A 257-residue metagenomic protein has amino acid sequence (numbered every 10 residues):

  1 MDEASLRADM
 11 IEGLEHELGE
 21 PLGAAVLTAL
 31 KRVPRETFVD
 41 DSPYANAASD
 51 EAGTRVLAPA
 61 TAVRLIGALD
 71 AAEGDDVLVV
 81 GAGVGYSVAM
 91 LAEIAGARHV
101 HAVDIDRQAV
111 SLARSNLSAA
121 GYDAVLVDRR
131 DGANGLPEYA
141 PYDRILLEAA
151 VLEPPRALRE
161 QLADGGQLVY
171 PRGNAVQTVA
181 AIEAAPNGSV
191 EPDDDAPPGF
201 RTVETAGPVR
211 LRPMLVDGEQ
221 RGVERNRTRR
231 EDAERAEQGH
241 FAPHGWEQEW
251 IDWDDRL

Functional and structural regions predicted by a protein language model:
M1-D41: N-terminal auxiliary segments of SAM/dcSAM-dependent transferases
D2-A4, R172-L257: SAM/dcSAM-binding transferase cores
R7-E12, H16, V39-N46, R55-D75: Conserved alpha-helix/loop element of class I SAM-dependent methyltransferases that forms part of the SAM/SAH-binding
P21-L22, L57, A71, A97: Alpha-helical hairpin
Y44-G53, G165-Y170: Short, surface-exposed polybasic-and-hydrophobic patches located at secondary-structure transitions
A71-A180, A184-A185: Conserved nucleotide-cofactor-binding alpha/beta core module
